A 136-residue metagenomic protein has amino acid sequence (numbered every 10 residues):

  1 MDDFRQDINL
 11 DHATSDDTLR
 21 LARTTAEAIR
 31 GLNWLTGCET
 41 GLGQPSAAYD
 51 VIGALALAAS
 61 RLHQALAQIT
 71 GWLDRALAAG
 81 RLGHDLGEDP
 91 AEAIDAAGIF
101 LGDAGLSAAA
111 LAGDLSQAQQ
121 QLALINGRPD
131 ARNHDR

Functional and structural regions predicted by a protein language model:
M1-T40: Leu/Val/Ala/Ile-rich N-terminal alpha-helices, chiefly Sec-type signal peptides and the beginnings
S15-A26, R30, Y49-T70, D74-R136: Amphipathic alpha-helical hairpins/coiled-coils and adjacent low-complexity
